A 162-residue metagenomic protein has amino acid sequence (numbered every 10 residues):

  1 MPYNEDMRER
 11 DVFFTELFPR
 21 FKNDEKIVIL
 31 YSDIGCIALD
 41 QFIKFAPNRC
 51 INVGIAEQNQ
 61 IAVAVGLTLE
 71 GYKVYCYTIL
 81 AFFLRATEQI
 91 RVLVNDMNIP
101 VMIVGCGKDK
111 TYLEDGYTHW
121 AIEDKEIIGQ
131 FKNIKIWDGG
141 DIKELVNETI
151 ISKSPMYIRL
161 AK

Functional and structural regions predicted by a protein language model:
M1-K162: Thiamine diphosphate
